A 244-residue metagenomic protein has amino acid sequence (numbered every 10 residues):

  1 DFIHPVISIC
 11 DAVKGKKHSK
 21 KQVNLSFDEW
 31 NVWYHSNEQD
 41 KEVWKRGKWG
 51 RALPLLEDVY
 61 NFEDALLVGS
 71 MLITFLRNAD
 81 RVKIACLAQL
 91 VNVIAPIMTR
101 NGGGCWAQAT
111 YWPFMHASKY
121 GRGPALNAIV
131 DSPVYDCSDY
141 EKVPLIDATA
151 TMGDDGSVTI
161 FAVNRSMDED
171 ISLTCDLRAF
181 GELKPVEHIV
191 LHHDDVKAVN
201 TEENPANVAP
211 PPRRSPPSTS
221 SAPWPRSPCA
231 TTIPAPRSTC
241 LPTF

Functional and structural regions predicted by a protein language model:
V6: Active-site-proximal structural segments of metal-dependent nucleotidyl cyclase/transferase enzymes
V13-K20, G181: Short helix-capping segments at alpha-helix termini
K20-A148, D154-S157: Aromatic/acidic polysaccharide-binding cleft in carbohydrate-active enzymes
N37-E38, P96-M98, S172-T174, K197-E203: Short conserved micro-motifs at the rims of enzyme active sites and ligand-binding pockets
C137-K142, M167, T219-A222: Extracellular beta-rich ligand/substrate-recognition surface
V143-E182, H188, H193, P236-T243: Carbohydrate-binding surface patches
F180-I233: Acidic, Ser/Thr/Pro-rich beta/coil linker or hinge segments at domain junctions
